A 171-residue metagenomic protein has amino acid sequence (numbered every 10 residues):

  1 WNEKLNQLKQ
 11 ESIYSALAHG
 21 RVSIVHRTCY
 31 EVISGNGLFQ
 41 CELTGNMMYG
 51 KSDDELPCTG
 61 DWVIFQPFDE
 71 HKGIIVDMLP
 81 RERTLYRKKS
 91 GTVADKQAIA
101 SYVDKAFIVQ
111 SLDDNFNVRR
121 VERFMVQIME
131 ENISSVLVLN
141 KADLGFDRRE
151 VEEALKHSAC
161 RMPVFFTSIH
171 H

Functional and structural regions predicted by a protein language model:
W1-V118: N-terminal accessory targeting/assembly segments
F39, R123-V126, E153-L155: Glycine-rich, phosphate-binding/catalytic loops in enzymes
G60, I128, N140: Residue-level signal for inorganic ion chemistry
E70, E130, A159-R161: Short, well-ordered coil/turn elements that cap or connect secondary structure elements
I108, L137-L139: Structural beta-sheet core signal
N115-N132: Amphipathic helical hotspot of TIR/SEFIR-family domains
S134, D143-H171: Canonical P-loop GTPase G-domain recognition
